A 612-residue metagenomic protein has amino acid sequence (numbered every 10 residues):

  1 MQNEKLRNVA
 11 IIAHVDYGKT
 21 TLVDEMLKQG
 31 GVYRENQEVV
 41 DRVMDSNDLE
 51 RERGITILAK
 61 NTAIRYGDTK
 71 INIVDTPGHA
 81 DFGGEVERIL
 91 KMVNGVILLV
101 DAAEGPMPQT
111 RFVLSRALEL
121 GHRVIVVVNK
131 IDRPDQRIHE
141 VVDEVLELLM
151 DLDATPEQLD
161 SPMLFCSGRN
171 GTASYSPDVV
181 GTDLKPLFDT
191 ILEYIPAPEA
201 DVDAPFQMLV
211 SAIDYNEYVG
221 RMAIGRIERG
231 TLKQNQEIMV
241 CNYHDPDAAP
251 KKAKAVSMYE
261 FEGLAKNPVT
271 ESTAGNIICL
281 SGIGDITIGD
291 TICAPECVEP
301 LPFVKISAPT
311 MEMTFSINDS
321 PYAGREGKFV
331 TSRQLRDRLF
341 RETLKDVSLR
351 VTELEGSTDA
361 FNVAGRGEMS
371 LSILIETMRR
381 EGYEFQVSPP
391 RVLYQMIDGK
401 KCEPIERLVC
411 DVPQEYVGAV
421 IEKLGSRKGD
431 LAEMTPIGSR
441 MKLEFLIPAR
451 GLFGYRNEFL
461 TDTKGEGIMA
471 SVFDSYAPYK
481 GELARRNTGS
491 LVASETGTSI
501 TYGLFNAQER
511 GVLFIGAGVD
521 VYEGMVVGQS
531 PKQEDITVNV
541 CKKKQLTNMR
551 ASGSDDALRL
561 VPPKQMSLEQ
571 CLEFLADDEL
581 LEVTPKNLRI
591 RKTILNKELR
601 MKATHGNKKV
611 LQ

Functional and structural regions predicted by a protein language model:
M1-V100, E104, E144, I213: P-loop NTPase switch module centered on the Walker A-proximal segment
V39-R42, V126, L152-L164, P198-L209 (+9 more regions): Interdomain boundary/hinge elements
L90, V96-Q158: Conserved C-terminal guanine-recognition region of P-loop GTPase G domains, centered on the G4
R123, R133-P196: Canonical P-loop GTPase G-domain recognition
S167, L354-S370: Short glycine/threonine-rich beta-strand-turn micro-motifs
Q207-M313, A323-R325, R336, T488 (+3 more regions): Conserved nucleotide-binding/hydrolysis modules and their immediate coupling elements across P-loop/ASCE NTPase motors
T231, G284-D285, G365-L371, Q414-V417 (+1 more regions): Helix N-cap motif at beta-to-alpha junctions
F261-V269, C402, I447, L460-D462 (+2 more regions): Long insertion/accessory domains within large nucleic-acid-processing enzymes
